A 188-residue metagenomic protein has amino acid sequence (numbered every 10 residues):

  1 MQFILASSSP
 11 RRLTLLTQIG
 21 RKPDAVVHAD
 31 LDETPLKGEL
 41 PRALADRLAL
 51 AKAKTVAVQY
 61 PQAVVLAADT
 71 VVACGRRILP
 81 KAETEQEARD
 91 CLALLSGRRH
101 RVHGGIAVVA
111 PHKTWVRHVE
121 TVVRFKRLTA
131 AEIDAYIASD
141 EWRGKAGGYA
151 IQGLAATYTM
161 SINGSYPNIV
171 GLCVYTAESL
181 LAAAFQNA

Functional and structural regions predicted by a protein language model:
M1-R21: N-terminal beta1-alpha1 ligand-phosphate binding loop
Q2-I4, E39-A188: Anionic-ligand binding patches
S8, A29, P111: Cofactor-binding loop segments of dinucleotide-utilizing enzymes, especially the Rossmann-like FAD- and NAD(P)+-binding
L13-T14, P23, K54, H103: Small/flexible residues
L15-Q18, L36, V58-Q59: Short loop/helix-cap segments at secondary-structure boundaries that form the rim of catalytic
R21-P23, Q62: A generic structural signal for alpha->beta connector loops
P23-G38, T114-E120: Short glycine-rich, Thr/Ser-proximal phosphate-binding strand/loop in the N-terminal lobe of ATP-dependent enzymes
